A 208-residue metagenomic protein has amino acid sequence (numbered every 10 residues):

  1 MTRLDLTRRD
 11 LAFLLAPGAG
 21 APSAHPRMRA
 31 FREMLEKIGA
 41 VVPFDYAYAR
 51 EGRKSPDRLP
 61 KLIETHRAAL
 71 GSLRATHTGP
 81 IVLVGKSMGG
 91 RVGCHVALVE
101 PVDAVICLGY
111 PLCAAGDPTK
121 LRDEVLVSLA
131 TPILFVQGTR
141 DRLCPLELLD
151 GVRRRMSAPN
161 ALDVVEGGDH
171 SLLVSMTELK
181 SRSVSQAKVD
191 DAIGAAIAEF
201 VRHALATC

Functional and structural regions predicted by a protein language model:
M1-I81, L172-R182, K188: Serine-hydrolase catalytic machinery in alpha/beta-hydrolase-like enzymes
L14-G18, G109, Q137: The conserved beta1-alpha1 loop
A24, R142-L148: Conserved alpha/beta-hydrolase "acid-adjacent" motif
L83-G85, L108: Short beta-strand immediately N-terminal to the catalytic nucleophile in serine-hydrolase-like folds
G85-G89, G93: Gly/Ala-rich beta-loop-alpha elbow adjacent to hydrolase catalytic centers
P101-G116: A conserved short beta-strand
S128-A130, F135-Q137, D141: Short beta-strand/loop motif that positions the catalytic acidic residue of the alpha/beta-hydrolase fold
N160-C208: C-terminal catalytic histidine-bearing segment of alpha/beta-hydrolase fold enzymes
